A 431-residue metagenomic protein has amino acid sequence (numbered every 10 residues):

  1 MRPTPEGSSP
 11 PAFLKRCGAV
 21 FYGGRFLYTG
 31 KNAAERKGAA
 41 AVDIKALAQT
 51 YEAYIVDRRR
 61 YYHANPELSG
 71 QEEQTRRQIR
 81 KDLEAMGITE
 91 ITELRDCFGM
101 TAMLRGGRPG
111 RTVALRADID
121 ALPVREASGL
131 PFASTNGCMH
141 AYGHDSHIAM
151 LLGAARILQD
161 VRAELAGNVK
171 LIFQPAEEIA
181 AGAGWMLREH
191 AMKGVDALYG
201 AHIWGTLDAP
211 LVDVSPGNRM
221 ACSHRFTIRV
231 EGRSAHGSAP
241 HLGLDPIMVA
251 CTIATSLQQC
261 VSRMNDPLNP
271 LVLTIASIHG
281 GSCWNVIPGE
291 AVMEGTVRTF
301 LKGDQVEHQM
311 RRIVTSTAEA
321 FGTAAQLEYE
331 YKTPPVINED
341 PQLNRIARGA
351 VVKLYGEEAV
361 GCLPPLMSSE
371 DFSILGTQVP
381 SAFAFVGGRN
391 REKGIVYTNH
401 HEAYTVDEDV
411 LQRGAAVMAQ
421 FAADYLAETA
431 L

Functional and structural regions predicted by a protein language model:
F13, F21-Y22, F26-Y28: Aromatic (phenylalanine/tyrosine) cluster motif
G38-H140, D145, A149-L165: Acidic/His- and Gly-rich active-site-bordering loop/insert found across diverse amide/peptide-bond hydrolases
Y62, A102, L115, H144 (+8 more regions): Divalent metal-coordination and catalytic microenvironments
M100-T101, L122-V124, S128-M139, S146 (+2 more regions): Histidine/acidic-residue-rich, glycine-tolerant segments that coordinate divalent metal ions
C251-L431: Metal-dependent amide/peptide-bond hydrolase catalytic core, centered on the "pita-bread" metallohydrolase fold
